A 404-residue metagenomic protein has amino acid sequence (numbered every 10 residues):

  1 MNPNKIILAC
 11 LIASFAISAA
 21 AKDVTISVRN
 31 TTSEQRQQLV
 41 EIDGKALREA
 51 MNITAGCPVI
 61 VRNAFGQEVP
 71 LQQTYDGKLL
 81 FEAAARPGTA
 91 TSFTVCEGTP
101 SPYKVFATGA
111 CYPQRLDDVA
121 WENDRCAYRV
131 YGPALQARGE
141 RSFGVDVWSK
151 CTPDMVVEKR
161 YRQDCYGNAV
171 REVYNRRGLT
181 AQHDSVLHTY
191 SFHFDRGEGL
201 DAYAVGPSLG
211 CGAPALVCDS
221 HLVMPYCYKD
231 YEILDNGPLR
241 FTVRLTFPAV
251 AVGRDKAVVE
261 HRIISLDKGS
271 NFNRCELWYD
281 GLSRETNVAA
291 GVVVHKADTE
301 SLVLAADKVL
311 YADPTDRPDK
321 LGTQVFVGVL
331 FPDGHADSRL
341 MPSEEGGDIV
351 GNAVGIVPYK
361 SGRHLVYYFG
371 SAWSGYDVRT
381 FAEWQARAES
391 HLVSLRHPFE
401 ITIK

Functional and structural regions predicted by a protein language model:
M1-I7: Bacterial N-terminal signal peptides that target proteins for export
L11-A19: Hydrophobic h-region of N-terminal signal peptides that target proteins for export in Gram-negative bacteria
K22-G109, S142-G144, S149-K150, D154-V156: Alpha-mannosidase-like glycoside hydrolase catalytic domains involved in N-glycan trimming, generalizing to other
D23, R284-M341: Polysaccharide-binding surfaces and accessory modules of carbohydrate-active proteins
T54-L79, A251-G253, D298-D313, H335-E345: Solvent-exposed beta-strand/loop surfaces of large extracellular or lumenal domains
K78, A85, L330-K404: Beta-strand-rich recognition/accessory modules
T99-D219: Solvent-exposed N-terminal domain segments of exported/luminal and surface proteins
K229-V288: Acidic, contiguous internal or C-terminal segments within carbohydrate-active enzymes that form a structured patch used
